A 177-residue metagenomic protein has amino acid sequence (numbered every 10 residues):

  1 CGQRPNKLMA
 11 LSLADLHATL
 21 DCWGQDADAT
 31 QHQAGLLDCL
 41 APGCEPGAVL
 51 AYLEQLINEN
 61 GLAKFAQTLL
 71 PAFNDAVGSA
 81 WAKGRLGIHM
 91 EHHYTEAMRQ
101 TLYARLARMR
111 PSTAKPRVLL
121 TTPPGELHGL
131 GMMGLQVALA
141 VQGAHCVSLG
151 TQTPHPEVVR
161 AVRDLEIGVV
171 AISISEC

Functional and structural regions predicted by a protein language model:
C1-R110: Long amphipathic alpha-helical segments
R85-G87, H92-C177: C-terminal regulatory/effector modules of DNA-binding transcriptional regulators
